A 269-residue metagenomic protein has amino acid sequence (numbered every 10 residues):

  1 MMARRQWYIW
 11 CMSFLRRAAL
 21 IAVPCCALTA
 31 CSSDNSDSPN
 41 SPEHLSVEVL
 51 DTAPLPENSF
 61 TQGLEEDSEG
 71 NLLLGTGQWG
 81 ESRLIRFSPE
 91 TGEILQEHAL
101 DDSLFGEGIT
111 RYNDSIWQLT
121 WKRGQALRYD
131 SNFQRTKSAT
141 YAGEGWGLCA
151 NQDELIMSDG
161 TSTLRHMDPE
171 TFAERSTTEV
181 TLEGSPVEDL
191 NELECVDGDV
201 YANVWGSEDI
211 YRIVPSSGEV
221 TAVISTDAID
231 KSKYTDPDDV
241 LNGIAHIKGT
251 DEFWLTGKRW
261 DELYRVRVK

Functional and structural regions predicted by a protein language model:
L28-A30: C-terminal motif of bacterial Sec signal peptides marking the signal peptidase cleavage site
S32-D34: Bacterial signal peptide processing site
L50-R83, H98-A99, S103-T110: Beta-strand-rich domains and repeat architectures in extracellular enzymes and scaffolds, especially beta-propellers
T52-E57, H98-D102, K137-A142, E179-S185 (+2 more regions): Surface loop/turn motifs at the tips and blade-to-blade linkers of beta-strand repeat domains
T61, L190, D236-A245: Signature of short aromatic-glycine-proline-rich micro-motifs recurring in repeat-based ectodomains
L72-Q78, R111, I116-R123, M157-T161 (+2 more regions): Conserved beta-strand positions in repeat-built beta-propeller and related beta-rich domains
S88-G92, D130-Q134, P169-F172, V214-G218 (+1 more regions): Short loop/turn segments that connect beta-strands within beta-propeller blades
